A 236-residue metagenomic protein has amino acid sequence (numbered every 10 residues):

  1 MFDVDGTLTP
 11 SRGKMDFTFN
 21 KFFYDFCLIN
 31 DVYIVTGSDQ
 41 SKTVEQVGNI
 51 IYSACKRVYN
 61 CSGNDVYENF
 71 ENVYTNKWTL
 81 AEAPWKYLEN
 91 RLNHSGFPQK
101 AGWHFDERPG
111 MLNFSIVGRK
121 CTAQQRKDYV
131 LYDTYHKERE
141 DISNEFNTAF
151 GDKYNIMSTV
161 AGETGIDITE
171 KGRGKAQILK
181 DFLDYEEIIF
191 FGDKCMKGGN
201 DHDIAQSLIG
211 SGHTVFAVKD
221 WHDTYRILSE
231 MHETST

Functional and structural regions predicted by a protein language model:
M1, T18-N30, A149, Y185 (+1 more regions): A short, Lys/Arg-enriched amphipathic alpha-helix followed by its capping loop at the start of a domain
M1-K14, I34, D201: Asp-based phosphoryl-transfer active-site loop
K14-H104: Active-site phosphate-binding/coordination module
M15-D16, T169-T236: Mg2+-dependent phosphoryl-transfer enzymes with acidic/Ser/Thr/Gly-rich catalytic loops
Y24-Q46, V58, W103-I116, S158-G162 (+3 more regions): Substrate-recognition element of Asp-dependent hydrolases with the DxDx(T/V) motif
L28-D31, K153-M157, E186, G210-T214: A generic structural motif
D39-Q40, D65, G118-C121, T164-G165 (+1 more regions): Short, solvent-exposed loop/turn segments at secondary-structure junctions
Q99-I189: Conserved acidic, metal-coordinating active-site core of Asp-based, Mg2+-dependent phosphoryl-transfer enzymes
